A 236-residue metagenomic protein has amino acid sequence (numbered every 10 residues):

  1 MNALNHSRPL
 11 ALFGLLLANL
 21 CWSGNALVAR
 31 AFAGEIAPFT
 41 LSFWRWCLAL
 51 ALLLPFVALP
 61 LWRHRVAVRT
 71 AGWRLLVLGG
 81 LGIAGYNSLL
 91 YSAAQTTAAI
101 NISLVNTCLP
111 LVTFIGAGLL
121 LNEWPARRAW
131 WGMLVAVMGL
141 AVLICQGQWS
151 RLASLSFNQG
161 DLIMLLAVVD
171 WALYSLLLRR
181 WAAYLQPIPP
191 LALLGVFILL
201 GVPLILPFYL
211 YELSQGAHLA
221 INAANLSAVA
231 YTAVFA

Functional and structural regions predicted by a protein language model:
M1-L16, W62, P110-V169: Juxtamembrane helix-loop boundary signature in multi-pass membrane transporters
L10-G14, T40-F56, V77, G132-M138 (+3 more regions): Hydrophobic alpha-helical transmembrane segments of multi-pass integral membrane proteins, especially transporters
C21, N25-A26, L54-N106, V142 (+1 more regions): Specific transmembrane alpha-helical segments of multi-pass solute transporters/efflux pumps, especially DMT/EamA
C21-I36, L48, N87-T97, V105 (+1 more regions): Juxtamembrane C-cap of transmembrane helices in multi-pass membrane transport proteins
T40-A51, L90-R128, M133, A167: Specific alpha-helical transmembrane segments that line the substrate/conduction pathway and gating interfaces
W62-R69, L119-R128, R180-P190: Membrane-interface helix-boundary motifs at transmembrane edges
G85-S92, A141-W149, G201-S214: Hydrophobic alpha-helical transmembrane segments in multi-pass integral membrane proteins
S92-T96, G147-F157, S214-A220: Membrane-interface helix caps and helix-loop-helix hairpins in membrane proteins
